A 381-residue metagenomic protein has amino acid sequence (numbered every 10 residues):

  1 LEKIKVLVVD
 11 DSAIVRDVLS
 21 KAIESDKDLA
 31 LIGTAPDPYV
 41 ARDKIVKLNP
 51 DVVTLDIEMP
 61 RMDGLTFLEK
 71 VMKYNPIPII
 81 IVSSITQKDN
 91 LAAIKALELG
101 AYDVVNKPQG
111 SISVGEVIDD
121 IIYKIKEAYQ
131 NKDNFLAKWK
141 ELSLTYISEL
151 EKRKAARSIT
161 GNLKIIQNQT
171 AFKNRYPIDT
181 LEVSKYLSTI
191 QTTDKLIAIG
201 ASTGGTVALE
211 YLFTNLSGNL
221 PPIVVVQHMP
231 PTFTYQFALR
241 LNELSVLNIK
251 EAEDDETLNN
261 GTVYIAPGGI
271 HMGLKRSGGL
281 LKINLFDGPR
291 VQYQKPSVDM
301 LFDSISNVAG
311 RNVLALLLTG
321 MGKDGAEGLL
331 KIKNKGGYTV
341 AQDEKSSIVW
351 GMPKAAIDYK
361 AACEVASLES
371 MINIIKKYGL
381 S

Functional and structural regions predicted by a protein language model:
E2-I4, A13-E24, Y39-V40, V46-K47 (+3 more regions): Conserved acid/base catalytic micro-environments in cytosolic active-site loops
L7, I32-G33, V340: Conserved beta-strand positions in the Rossmann-like core of class I SAM-dependent methyltransferases
V9-D10, A35, V53: Conserved sequence signature across two-component system core domains
D28-P36, K44: Short hydrophobic/Thr-rich beta-strand motif most characteristic of the beta2 strand and flanking loop of CheY-like
